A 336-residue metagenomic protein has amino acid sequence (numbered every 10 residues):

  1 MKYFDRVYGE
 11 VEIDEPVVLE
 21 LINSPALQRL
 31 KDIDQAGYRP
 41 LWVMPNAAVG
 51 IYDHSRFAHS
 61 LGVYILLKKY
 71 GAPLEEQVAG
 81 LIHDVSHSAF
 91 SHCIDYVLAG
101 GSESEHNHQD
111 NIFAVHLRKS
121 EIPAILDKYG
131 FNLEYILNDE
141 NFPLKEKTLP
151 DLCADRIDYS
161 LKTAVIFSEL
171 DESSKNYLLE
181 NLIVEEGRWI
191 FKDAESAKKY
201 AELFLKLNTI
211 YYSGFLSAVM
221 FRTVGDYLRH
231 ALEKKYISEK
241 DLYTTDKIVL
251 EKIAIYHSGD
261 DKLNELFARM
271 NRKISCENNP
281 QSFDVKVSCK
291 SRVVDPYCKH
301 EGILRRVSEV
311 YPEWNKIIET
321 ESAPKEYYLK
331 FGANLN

Functional and structural regions predicted by a protein language model:
M1-E75, A89, C93-N336: Histidine-centered, transition-metal-coordinating active-site segments
E76-D84: Short alpha-helical catalytic segment bearing the HExxH-like zincin motif of zinc-dependent metalloproteases
